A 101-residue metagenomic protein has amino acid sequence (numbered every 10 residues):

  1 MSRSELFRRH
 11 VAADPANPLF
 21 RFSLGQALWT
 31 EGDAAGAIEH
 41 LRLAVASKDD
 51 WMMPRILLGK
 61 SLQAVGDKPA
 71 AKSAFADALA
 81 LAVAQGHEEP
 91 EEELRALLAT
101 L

Functional and structural regions predicted by a protein language model:
A13, A46-S47, L81-Q85: Structural marker of alpha-solenoid helical repeat scaffolds
L28, L62, R95-L98: Residue at a conserved register position within TPR or TPR-like alpha-solenoid repeats
